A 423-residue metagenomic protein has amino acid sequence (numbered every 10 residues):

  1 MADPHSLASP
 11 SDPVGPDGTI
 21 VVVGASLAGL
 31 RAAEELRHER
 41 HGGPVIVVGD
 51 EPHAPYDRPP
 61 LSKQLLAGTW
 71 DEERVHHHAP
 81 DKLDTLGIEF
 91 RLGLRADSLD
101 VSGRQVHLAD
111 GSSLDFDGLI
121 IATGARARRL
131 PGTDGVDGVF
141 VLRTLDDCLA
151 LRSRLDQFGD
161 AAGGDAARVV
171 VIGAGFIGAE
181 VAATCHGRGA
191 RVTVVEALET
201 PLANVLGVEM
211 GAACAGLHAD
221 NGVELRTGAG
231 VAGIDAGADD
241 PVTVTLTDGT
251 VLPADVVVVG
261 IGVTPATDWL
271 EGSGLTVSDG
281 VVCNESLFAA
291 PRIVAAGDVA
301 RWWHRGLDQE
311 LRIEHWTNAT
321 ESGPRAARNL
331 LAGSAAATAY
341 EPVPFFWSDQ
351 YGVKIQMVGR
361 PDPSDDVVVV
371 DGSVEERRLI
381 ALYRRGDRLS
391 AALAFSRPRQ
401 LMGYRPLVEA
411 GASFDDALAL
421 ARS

Functional and structural regions predicted by a protein language model:
M1-V21, H76-R168, T245-T247, V256-G260 (+2 more regions): FAD-binding core/adjacent interface of flavoenzyme oxidoreductases
A2, D137-A162, D240-T245, T250-R325: FAD-site-proximal beta/loop scaffold in flavoenzymes
D3-E89, A182-V205: Beta1-alpha1 glycine-rich phosphate/pyrophosphate-binding loop at the start of Rossmann-like nucleotide-binding domains
P4, A8-P10, G15-T19, A25 (+1 more regions): Mid-to-C-terminal Rossmann-like scaffold of FAD/NAD(P)H-dependent oxidoreductases
D17-T19, V242, D248-T276, Y351-S423: C-terminal catalytic lobe of FAD-dependent flavoproteins
S26-L30, P52, A125-A127, D146 (+3 more regions): Residue-level detector of alpha-helix initiation sites
G42-P44, D84, F90-H107, L114 (+1 more regions): A Rossmann-like FAD-binding core segment of flavoenzymes
A150-L206, M210: Rossmann-like NAD(P)H-binding beta-loop-alpha module
